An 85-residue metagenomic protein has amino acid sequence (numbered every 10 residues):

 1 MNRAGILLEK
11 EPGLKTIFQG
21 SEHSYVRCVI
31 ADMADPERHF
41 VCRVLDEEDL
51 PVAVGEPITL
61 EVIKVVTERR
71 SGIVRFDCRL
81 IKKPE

Functional and structural regions predicted by a protein language model:
M1-E22: Structural detector for short beta-strands of small beta-barrel domains
N2, Y25-R27, P57: Broad gene-expression machinery/nucleic-acid interaction feature
N2-A4, H39-V41, D77: Well-ordered beta-strand positions in beta-sheet-rich domains
G5-E9, G55-V65: OB-fold and OB-like beta-barrel modules that bind single-stranded nucleic acids
S24-V29, G72-F76: Short beta-strand micro-motifs in enzyme catalytic cores
V29-V52: Beta-strand/loop nucleic-acid-binding surfaces
A31, L45, E61-I63, I81: A structural detector for beta-sheet-dominated domains
I63-E85: OB-fold/S1-family single-stranded nucleic acid-binding modules
